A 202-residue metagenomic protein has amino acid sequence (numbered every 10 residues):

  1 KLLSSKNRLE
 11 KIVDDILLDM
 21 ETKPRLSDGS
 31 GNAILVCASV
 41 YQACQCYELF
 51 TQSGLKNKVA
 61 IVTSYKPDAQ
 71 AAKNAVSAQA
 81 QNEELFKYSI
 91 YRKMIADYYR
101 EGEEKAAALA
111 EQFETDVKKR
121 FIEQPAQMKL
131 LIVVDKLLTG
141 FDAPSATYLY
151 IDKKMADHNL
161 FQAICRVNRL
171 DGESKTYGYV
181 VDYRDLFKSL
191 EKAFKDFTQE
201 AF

Functional and structural regions predicted by a protein language model:
K1-L131: Conserved C-terminal RecA-like helicase domain
K1-L3, L9, L190-F202: Long, largely alpha-helical accessory region at the distal end of helicase-like NTP-driven motors
K23-L26, T51-K58, Q124-Q127, F141-A143 (+2 more regions): Secondary-structure transition/capping motifs at alpha-helix termini and the adjoining loop/turn into the next element
V40-Y41, Y65-D68, L137-T139, K154-D157 (+2 more regions): Conserved nucleotide-binding/hydrolysis micro-motifs of P-loop NTPases
C44-E48, A72, D142-S145, L160-Q162 (+1 more regions): A short acidic (Asp/Glu
L49-G54, N74-N82, T147-L149, I164-N168 (+1 more regions): Short secondary-structure boundary/capping segments
Q127, L160-Q162, R166-T198: Conserved segment of the helicase C-terminal RecA-like domain
K129-V133, L137-Q162, G178-D182: A short beta-strand element within the Helicase C-terminal
